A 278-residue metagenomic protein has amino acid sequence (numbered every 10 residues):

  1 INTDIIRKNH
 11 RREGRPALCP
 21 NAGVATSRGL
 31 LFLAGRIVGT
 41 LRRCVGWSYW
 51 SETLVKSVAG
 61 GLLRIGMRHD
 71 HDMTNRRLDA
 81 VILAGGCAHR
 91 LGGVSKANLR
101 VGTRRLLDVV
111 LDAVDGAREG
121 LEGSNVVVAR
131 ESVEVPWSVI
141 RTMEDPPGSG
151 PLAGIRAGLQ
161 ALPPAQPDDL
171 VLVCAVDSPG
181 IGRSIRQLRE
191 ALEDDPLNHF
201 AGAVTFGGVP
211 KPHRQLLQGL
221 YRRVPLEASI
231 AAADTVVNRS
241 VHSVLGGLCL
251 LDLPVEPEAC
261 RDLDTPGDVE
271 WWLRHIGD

Functional and structural regions predicted by a protein language model:
I1-R7: Ser/Thr-rich, low-complexity intrinsically disordered segments
K8-N9, N21, S57: Polybasic, lysine-rich low-complexity intrinsically disordered segments
S27-A34: Hydrophobic alpha-helical signal peptides and transmembrane signal-/tail-anchor segments that drive secretory-pathway
W47-W50: Tryptophan (W) side chains
V55-M67: Compositionally biased, low-complexity peptide segments typical of secreted/host-interacting small proteins
T74-A228, D234-N238, G246-A259, G267: Nucleotide and nucleotide-moiety/phosphate-recognizing core
C260-D278: Short, basic/aromatic-enriched C-terminal tail that caps enzymatic domains
